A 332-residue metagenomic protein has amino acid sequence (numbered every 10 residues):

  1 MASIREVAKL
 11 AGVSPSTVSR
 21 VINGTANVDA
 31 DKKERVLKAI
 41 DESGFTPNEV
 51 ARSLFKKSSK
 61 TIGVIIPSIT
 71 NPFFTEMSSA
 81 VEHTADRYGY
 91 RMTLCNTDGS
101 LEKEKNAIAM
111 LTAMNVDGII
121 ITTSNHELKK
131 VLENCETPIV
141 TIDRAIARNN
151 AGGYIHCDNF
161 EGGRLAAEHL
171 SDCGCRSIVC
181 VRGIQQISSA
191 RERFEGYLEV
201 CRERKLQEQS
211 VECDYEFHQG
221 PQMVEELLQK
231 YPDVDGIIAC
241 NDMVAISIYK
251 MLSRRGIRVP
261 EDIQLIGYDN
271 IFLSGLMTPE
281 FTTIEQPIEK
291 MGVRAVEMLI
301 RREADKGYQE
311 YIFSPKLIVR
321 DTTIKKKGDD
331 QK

Functional and structural regions predicted by a protein language model:
M1-K60, K327-D330: N-terminal helix-turn-helix DNA-binding module of bacterial transcription factors
A2-S3, D41-S79, R87-Y88, D98 (+1 more regions): N-terminal helix-turn-helix/winged-helix DNA-binding helices and compositionally similar short basic alpha-helical
P67-E76, L94-K103, R144, I155-L165 (+5 more regions): Hinge/beta->alpha junction and helix N-cap segments in small-molecule ligand-binding domains
H83-K129: Central regulatory/effector-binding core of bacterial HTH transcription factors
G99, I121-L165, M243, D269-F281: Flexible loop/hinge segments that line or gate small-molecule binding clefts
I108-T112, V116-T122, V179-R182, Y231-N241 (+1 more regions): Periplasmic-binding protein-like
R176-S177, L206-Q209, R258-Q264: Short acidic capping loops at alpha-helix termini that bridge into adjacent secondary structure
K230-K332: Flexible loop/turn connectors
